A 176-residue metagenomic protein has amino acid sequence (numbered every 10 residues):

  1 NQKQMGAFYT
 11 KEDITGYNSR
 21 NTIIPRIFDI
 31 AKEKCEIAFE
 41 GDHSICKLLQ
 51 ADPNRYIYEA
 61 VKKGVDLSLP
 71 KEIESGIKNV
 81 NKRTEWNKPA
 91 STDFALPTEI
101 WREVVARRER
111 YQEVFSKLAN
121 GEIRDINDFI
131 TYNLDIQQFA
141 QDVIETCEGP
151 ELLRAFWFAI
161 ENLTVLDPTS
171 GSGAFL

Functional and structural regions predicted by a protein language model:
N1-T169, F175-L176: Class I S-adenosyl-L-methionine
